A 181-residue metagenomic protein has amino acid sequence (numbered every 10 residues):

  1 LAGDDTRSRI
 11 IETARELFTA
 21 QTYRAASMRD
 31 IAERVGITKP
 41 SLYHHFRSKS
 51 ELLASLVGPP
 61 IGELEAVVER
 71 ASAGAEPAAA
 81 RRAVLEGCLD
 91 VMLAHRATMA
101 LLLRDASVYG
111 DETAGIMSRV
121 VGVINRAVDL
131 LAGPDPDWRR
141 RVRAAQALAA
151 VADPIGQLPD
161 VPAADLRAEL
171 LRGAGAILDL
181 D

Functional and structural regions predicted by a protein language model:
L1-D5: N-terminal intrinsically disordered/low-complexity leader segments
R9, T13, L17-E51, S55: Helix-turn-helix
S55, A66-A100: Hydrophobic alpha-helical connector segments
R70, L102-Y109: Short linear capping/connector segments at secondary-structure termini
A83-G87, L101, G122, V142-A150 (+2 more regions): Amphipathic alpha-helical interaction segments
Y109-A145, D165-A168: Amphipathic alpha-helical packing segments from all-alpha helical-bundle domains
